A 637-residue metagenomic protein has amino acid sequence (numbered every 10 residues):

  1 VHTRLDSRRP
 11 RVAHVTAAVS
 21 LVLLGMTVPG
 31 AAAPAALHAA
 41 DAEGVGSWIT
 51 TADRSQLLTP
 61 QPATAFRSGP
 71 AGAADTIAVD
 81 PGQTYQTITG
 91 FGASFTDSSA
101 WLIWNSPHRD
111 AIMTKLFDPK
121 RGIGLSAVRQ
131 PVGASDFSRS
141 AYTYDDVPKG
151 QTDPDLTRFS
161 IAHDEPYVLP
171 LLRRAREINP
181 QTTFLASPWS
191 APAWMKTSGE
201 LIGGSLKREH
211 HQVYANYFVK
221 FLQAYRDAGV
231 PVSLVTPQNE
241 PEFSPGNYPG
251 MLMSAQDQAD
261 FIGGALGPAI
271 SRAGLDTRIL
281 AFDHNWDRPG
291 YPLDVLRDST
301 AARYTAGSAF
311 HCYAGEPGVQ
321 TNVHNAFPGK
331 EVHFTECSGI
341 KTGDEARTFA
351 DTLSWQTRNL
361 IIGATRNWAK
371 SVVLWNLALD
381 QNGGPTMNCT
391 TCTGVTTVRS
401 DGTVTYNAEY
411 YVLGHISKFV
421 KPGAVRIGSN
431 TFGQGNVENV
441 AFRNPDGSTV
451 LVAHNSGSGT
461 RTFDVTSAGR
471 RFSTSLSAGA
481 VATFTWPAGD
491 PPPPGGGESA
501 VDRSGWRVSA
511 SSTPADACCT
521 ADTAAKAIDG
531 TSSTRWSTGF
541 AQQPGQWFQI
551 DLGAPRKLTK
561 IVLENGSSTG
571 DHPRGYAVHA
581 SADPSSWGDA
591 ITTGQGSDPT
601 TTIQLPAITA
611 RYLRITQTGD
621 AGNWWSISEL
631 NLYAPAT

Functional and structural regions predicted by a protein language model:
H2-A39: Secretory targeting and sorting signals
A42-P81, F184-A186, N216-A224, A228-G229 (+2 more regions): Substrate-binding and catalytic surfaces of secreted/luminal carbohydrate-active proteins
L57-V232: N-terminal catalytic cores of secreted or lumenal carbohydrate-active enzymes
P81-T84, F442-P445, F548-K557, L605-T609: Extracellular and analogous surface-interaction loops
V235, L552, I561, V578 (+1 more regions): Extracellular beta-strand elements of beta-rich domains used for carbohydrate recognition/degradation or cell-matrix
H415-K418, H454-S456, G553, V562-S568 (+1 more regions): Solvent-exposed strand-to-loop "edge" motifs in beta-rich extracellular domains
P492-G553, G566-H572, T592-Q595, Y633-P635: Disordered, acidic Ser/Thr/Pro-rich linker "stalks" and the adjacent N-terminal cap of the next globular domain
C518, F540-Q546, R556, S568-A636: Trp- and acidic/polar-enriched beta-sheet ligand-binding modules for extracellular glycan and matrix recognition
